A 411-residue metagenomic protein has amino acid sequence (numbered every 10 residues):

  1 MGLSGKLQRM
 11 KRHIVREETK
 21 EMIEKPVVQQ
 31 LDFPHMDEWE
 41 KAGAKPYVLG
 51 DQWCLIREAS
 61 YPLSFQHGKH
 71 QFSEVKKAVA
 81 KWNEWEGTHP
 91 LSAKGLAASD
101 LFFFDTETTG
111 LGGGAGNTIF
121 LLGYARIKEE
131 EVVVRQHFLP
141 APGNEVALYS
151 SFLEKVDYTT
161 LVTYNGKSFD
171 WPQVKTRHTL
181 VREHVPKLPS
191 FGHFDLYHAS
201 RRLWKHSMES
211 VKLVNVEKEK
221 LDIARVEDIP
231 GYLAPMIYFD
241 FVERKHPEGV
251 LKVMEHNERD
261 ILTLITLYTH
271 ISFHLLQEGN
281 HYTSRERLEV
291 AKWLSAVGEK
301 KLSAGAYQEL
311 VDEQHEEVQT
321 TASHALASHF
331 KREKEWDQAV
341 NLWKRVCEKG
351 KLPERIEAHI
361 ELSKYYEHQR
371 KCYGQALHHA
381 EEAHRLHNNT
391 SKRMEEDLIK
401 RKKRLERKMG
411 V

Functional and structural regions predicted by a protein language model:
M1-A98: N-terminal accessory regions of nucleic-acid-interacting proteins
E129-E219: Conserved DEDDh/DEDDy metal-dependent 3′-5′ exonuclease domain
R202, H206-M208, L213-H281: Acidic, Mg2+-coordinating catalytic module of metal-dependent nucleases/exonucleases that use a two-metal-ion mechanism
V290, A325-L326, F330, L362 (+2 more regions): Structural register within alpha-helical repeat arrays
L294, S323-L326, F330, Y366-E367 (+1 more regions): Residue at a conserved register position within TPR or TPR-like alpha-solenoid repeats
V297, E333, Q369-R370, M409: Structural motif corresponding to the intra-repeat A-B loop/turn of tetratricopeptide repeats
